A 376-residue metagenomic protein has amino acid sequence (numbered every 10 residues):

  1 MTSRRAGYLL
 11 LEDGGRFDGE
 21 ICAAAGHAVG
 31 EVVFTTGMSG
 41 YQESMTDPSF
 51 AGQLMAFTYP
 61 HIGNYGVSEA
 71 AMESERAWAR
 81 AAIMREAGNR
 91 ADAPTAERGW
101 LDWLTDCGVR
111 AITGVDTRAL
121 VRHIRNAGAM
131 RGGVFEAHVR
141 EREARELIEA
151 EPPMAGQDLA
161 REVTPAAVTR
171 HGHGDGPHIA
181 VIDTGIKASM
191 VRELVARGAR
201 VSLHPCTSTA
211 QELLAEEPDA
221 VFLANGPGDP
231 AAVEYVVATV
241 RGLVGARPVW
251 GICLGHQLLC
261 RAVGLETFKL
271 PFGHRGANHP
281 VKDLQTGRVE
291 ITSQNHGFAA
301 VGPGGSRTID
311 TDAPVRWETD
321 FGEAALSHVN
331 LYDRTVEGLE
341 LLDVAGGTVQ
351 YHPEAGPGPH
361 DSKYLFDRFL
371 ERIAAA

Functional and structural regions predicted by a protein language model:
M1-T207, Q211, A215-E216, P230 (+2 more regions): RNA-binding accessory domains that recognize and position tRNA/RNA substrates
I21-A23, P60, N295, L341 (+1 more regions): Residue-level structural signal for beta-strand termini and adjacent loop
R110, H178, P248-W250, E266 (+1 more regions): Proline-centered loop/turn at the N-terminus of a beta-strand
G176-A180, R200, P248, I291 (+1 more regions): Residues that mark the start of a beta-strand
H178-D183, T292-S293, G347-Y351: Active-site-proximal beta-strand elements of phosphoester/diester hydrolases
A220, A224-P303, G358-I373: Cysteine-nucleophile active-site neighborhood
R288-D343: Catalytic beta-strand/loop cores that center a nucleophilic Ser/Cys/Thr and support acyl-enzyme chemistry
G338-A374: A glycine-centered loop/beta-turn motif at secondary-structure junctions
